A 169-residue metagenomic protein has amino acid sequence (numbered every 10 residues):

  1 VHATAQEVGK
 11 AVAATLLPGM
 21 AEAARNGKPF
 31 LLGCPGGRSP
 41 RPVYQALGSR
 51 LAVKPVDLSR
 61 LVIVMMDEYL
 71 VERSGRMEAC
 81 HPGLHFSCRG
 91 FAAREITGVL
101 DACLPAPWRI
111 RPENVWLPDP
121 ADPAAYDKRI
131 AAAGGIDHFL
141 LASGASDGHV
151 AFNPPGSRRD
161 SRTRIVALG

Functional and structural regions predicted by a protein language model:
V1-L32, S49-A52: N-terminal glycine-/serine-/threonine-rich phosphate-binding loop
E7, V56-L140: Ligand-binding beta-strand-loop-alpha-helix segment within the catalytic cores of soluble metabolic enzymes
L31-P35, I63-M66: Short glycine-rich or small-residue beta-strand-to-loop segments that form or flank ligand, phosphate, metal/Fe-S
C34-S39, S143-S146: Glycine-rich beta-strand-to-loop/alpha-helix junction loops that act as flexible
L47-K54, P154-G156: Active-site catalytic pocket residues across diverse enzymes, especially alpha/beta-hydrolases
D137-D147, A151-N153: Active-site microenvironments of hydrolase-like enzyme catalytic domains
H149-G169: Class I SAM-dependent methyltransferase SAM-binding "motif I" and its flanking Rossmann-like core
